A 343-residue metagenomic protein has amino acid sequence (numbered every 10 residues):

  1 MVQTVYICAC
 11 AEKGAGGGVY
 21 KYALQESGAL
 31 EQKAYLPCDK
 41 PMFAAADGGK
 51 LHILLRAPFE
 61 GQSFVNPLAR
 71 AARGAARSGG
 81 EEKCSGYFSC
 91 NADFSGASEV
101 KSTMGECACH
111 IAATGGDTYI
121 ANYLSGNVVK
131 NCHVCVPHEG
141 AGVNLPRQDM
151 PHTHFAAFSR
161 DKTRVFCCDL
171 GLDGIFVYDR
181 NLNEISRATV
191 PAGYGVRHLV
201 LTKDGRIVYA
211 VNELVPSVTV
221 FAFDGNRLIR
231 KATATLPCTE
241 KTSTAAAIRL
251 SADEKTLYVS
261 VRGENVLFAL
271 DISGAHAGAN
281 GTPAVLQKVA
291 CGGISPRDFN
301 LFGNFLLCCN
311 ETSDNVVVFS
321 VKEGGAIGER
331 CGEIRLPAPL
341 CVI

Functional and structural regions predicted by a protein language model:
I7-K13, I53-A57, I120-S125, C167-L170 (+3 more regions): Conserved beta-strand positions in repeat-built beta-propeller and related beta-rich domains
A23-G28, C90-F94, H133-V134, R180-N181 (+3 more regions): Short loop/turn segments immediately following beta-strands, especially the blade-tip and inter-blade linker loops
E31-L36, A97-S102, V134-C135, G140-R147 (+4 more regions): A short beta-strand motif characteristic of beta-propeller blades
Q32-T114: Blade-loop segments of beta-propeller domains
C38-G48, M104-T118, G142-D161, V190-G205 (+3 more regions): Beta-rich, blade/repeat-based domains predominating in secreted/periplasmic proteins but also intracellular
K162-P216: Loop-centered beta-sheet repeat module
S243-G278, T282-A284, K288-C308: Loop/turn-rich, solvent-exposed surfaces of beta-rich toroidal or solenoidal domains
T312-V317, G328-I343: Blade-level signature of beta-propeller repeat domains, shared across WD40, Kelch, NHL, RCC1 and BNR/Asp-box propellers
